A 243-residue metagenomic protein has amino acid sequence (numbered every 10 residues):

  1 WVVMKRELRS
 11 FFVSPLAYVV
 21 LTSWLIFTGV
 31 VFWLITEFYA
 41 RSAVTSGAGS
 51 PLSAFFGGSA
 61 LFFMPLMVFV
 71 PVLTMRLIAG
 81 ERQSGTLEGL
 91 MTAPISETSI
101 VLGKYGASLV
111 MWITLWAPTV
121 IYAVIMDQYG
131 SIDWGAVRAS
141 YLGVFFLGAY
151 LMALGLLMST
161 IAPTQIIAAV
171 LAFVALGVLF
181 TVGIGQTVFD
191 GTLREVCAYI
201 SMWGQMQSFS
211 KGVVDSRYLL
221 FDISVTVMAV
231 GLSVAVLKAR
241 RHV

Functional and structural regions predicted by a protein language model:
W1-L21: Aromatic- and glycine-rich beta-strand/loop motifs that create alpha-glucan
P15-F38, L61-F69, V174-V178: Hydrophobic alpha-helical transmembrane segments of multi-pass membrane transport/permease proteins
V30-W33, L52-F56, G103-I166: Secretory targeting signals
I35-S53, L171-V236, R241-V243: Terminal transmembrane helical anchor/hairpin motif
F56-G80, L115: Long, hydrophobic alpha-helical segments
S59, M67-V72, G103, A107 (+3 more regions): Short alpha-helical transmembrane interface motifs in multi-pass membrane proteins
P71-M91, Y105: Transmembrane helix boundary and interhelical loop/hinge segments in multi-pass membrane proteins
